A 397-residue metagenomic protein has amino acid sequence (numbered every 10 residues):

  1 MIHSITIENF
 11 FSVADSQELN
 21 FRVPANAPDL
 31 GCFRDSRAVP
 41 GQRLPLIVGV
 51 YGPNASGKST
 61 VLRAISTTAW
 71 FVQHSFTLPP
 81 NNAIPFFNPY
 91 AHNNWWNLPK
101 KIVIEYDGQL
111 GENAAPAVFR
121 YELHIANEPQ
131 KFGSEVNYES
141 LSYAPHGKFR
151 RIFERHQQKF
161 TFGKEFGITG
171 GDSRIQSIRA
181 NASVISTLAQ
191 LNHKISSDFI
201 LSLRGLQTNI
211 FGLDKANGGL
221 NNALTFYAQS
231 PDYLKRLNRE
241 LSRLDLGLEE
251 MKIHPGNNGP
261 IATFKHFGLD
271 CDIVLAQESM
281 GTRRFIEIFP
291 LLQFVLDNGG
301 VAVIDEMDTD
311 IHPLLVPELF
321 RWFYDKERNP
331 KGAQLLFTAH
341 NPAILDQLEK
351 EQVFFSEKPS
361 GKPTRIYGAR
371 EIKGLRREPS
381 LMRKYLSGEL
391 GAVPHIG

Functional and structural regions predicted by a protein language model:
M1-I7, S12, Y233, E240-M251 (+2 more regions): N-terminal accessory segments
M1-S4, P317-G397: C-terminal lobe/lid and adjacent interdomain/linker elements of RecA-like ASCE P-loop ATPase modules
M1-T67: Pre-Walker A-like glycine/lysine-rich segment at the N-terminus of P-loop NTPase domains
I7, I104-A114, L141-P145, F264-L269 (+1 more regions): Short acidic, glycine-rich loop/turn motifs
G41-G49, P53, L62-E128: Conserved P-loop NTP-binding catalytic core
Q42, N94-W96, Q293-D297, D325-P330 (+1 more regions): Conserved catalytic network of the ASCE P-loop NTPase/AAA+ motor domain
I47-Y51, P255-Q293, V301, E306-L314: Conserved ABC ATPase signature
N113-I253: Electropositive, glycine-dotted interaction segments that contact anionic polymers or phosphate-rich ligands
